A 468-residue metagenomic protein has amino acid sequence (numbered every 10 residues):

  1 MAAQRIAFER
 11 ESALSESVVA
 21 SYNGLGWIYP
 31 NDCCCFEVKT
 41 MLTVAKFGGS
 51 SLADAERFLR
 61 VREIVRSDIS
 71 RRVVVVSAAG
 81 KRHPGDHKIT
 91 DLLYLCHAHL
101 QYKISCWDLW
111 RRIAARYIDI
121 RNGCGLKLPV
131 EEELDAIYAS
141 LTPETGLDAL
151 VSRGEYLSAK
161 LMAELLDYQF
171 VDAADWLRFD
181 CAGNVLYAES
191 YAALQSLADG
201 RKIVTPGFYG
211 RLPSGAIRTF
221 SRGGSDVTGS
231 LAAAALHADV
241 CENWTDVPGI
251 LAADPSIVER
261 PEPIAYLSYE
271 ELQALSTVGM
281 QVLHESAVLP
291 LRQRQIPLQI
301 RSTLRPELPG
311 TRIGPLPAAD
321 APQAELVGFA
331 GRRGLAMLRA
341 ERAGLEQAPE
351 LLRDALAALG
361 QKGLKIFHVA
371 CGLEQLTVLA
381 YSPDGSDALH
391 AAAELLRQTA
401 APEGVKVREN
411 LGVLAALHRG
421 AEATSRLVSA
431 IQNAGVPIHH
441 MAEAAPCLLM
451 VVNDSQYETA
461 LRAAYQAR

Functional and structural regions predicted by a protein language model:
A2-A3, A7-A20, D32, V38: Acidic, Ala/Val/Gly-enriched low-complexity intrinsically disordered segments
Y22-G24, Y29-L283, V288, V451-Q456: Nucleotide/pyrophosphate-binding catalytic subdomain
L42-T43, R71-V74, Y168-Q169, R201-V204 (+13 more regions): Structural motif
A174, R301-R305: Acidic carboxylate-rich catalytic motifs and surrounding loops in phosphoryl-/glycosyl-chemistry enzymes
H284, Q295-S302: Acidic/polar loop patches that form or flank catalytic/metal-binding clefts of enzymes that bind anionic ligands
P309-R468: A conserved regulatory-domain signal marking ACT and ACT-like small-molecule sensing domains and adjacent regulatory
